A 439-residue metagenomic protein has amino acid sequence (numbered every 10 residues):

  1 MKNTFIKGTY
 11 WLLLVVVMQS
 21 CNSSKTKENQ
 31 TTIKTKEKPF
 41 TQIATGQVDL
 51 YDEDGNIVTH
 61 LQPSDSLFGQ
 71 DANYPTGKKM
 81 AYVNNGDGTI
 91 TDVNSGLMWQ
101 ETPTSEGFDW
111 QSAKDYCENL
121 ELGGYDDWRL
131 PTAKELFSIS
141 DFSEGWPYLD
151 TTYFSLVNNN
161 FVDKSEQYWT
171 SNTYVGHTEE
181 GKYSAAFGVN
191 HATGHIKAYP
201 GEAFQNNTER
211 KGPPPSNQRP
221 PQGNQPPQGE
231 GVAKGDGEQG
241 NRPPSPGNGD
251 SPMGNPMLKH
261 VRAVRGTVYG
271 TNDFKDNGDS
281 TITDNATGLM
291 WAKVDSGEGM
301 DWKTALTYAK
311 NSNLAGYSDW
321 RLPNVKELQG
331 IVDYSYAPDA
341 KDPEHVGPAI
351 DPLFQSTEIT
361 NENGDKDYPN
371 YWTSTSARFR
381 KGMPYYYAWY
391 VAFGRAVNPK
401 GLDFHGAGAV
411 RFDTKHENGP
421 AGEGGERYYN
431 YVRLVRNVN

Functional and structural regions predicted by a protein language model:
K2-Y10: Bacterial N-terminal signal peptides that target proteins for export
Y10-Q19: Bacterial N-terminal signal peptides
C21-R129, K134-W320, K326-N439: Glycine-aromatic-enriched surface loops/turns that form tight recognition elements
